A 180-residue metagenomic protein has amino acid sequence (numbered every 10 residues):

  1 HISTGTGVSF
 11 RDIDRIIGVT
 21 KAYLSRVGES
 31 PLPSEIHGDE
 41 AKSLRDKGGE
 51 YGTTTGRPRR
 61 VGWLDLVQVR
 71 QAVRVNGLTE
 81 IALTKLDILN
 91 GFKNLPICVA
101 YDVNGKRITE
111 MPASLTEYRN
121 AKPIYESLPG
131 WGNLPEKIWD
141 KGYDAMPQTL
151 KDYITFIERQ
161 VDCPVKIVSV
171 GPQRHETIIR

Functional and structural regions predicted by a protein language model:
H1-R180: Non-transmembrane, aqueous-exposed alpha-helical and coiled segments at domain scale
